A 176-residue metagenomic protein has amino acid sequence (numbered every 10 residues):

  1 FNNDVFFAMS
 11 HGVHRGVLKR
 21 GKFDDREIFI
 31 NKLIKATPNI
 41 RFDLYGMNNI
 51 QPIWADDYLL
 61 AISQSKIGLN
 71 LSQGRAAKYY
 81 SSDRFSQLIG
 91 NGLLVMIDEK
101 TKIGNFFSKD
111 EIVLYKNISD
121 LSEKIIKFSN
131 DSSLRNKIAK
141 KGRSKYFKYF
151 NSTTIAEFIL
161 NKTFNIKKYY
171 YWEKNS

Functional and structural regions predicted by a protein language model:
F1-F106, L114: Nucleotide-sugar donor-binding catalytic core of glycosyltransferases
F29, I103, D120-L121, L134: Short phosphate-engaging motifs
I50, A77, D110, D131 (+1 more regions): Generic anion/oxyanion-binding catalytic loop in active/binding sites
D57, D120, K124: Short acidic active-site motifs
R84, D110, K167-Y169: A generic membrane alpha-helix/interface feature
I112-I118, K127-S132: Conserved acidic donor-binding segment of nucleotide-sugar-dependent glycosyltransferases
E123-S176: C-terminal amphipathic helix plus adjacent low-complexity, charged tail appended to glycosyltransferase catalytic
